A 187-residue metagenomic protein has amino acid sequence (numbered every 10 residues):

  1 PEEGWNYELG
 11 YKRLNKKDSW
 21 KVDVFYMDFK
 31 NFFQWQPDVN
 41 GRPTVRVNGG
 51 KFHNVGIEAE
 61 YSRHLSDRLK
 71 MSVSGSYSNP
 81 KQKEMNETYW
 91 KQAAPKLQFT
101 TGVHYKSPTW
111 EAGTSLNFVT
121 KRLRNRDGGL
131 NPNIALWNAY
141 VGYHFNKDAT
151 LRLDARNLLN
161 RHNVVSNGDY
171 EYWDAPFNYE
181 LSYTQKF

Functional and structural regions predicted by a protein language model:
P1-V55: Membrane-embedded beta-barrel scaffold of Gram-negative outer-membrane proteins
E3-Y7, L14, K51-V55, A93-F99 (+2 more regions): Residues that define the transmembrane beta-barrel architecture of outer-membrane proteins
G4-W5, V39-R46, K83-N86, R122-N125 (+1 more regions): Extracytoplasmic loops and strand-loop junctions of Gram-negative outer membrane beta-barrel proteins
R13-K17, Y105-T109, F145, F187: A generic beta-sheet turn/junction motif
Y26-D28, V47-R126, D148, L159 (+1 more regions): Gram-negative outer-membrane beta-barrel transporters
D28-K30, F118-L123, V141-F187: C-terminal beta-signal and adjacent terminal beta-strands/loops of Gram-negative outer-membrane beta-barrel proteins
V119, G129-L136: Outer-membrane beta-barrel transmembrane domain signature
